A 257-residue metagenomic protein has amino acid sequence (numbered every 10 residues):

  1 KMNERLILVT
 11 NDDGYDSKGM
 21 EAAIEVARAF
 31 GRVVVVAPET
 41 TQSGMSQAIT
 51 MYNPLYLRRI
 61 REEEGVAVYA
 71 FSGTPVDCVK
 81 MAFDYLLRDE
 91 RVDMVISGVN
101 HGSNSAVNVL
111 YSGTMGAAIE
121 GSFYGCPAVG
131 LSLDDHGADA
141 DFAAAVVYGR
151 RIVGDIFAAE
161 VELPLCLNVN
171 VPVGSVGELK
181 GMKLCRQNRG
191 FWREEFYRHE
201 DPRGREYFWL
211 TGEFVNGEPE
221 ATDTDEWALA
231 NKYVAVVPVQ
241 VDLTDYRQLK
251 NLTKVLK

Functional and structural regions predicted by a protein language model:
N3-I7, K18-Y85, R91: A cross-family phosphate/adenosyl-ligand binding-site feature
V9-D16, N108-V109: Short, glycine-rich nucleotide/cofactor-binding loops
T10, V36-P38, S97-N100, L131-S132 (+2 more regions): Short beta-strand segments
M94: Short, Asp-centered acidic motifs that coordinate Mg2+ and/or phosphate in catalytic or ligand-binding sites
S103-S112: Glycine/threonine-rich flexible loop motifs
A117-G121: Hydrophobic/aromatic ligand-binding patch that stacks against planar heteroaromatic rings of cofactors or nucleotides
S122-A145: Glycine-rich phosphate/pyrophosphate-binding loops and their adjacent beta-strand/loop elements at enzyme active sites
A143-K257: Electrostatically charged, flexible surface regions
